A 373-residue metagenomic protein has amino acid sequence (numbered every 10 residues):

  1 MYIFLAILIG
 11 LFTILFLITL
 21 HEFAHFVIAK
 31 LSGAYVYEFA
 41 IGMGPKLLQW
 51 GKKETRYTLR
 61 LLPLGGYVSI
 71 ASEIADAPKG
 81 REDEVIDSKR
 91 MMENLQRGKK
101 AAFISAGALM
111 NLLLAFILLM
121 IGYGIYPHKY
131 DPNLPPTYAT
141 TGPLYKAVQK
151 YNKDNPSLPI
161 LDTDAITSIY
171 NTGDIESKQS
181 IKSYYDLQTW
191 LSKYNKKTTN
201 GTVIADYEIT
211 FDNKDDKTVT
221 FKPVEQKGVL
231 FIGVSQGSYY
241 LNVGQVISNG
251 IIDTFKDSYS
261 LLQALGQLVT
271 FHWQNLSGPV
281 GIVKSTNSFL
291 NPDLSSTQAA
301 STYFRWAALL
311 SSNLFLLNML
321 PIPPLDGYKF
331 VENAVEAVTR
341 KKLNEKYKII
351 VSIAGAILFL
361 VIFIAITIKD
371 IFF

Functional and structural regions predicted by a protein language model:
Y2, A6, G10, L95-I104 (+1 more regions): Residue-level signature of transmembrane alpha-helical entry/exit and packing/kink sites in multi-pass membrane
Y2-E84, L310-S312, L317-T339: Small-residue-rich helix-interface/hinge motifs
H21, L59, L144, T163-I166 (+6 more regions): Terminal peptide-recognition signature
G80-G98, F103, M110-T270, Q274-N287: PDZ peptide-recognition modules
I104-A115, Q298-S301, R305-M319: Pore domain of cation channels
A308, A356-F363: Residues within membrane-spanning alpha-helices of integral membrane proteins, especially the hydrophobic core/packing
R340-I357: Interfacial loop-to-transmembrane junctions
I364-F373: Juxtamembrane boundary at the C-terminal end of a transmembrane helix
